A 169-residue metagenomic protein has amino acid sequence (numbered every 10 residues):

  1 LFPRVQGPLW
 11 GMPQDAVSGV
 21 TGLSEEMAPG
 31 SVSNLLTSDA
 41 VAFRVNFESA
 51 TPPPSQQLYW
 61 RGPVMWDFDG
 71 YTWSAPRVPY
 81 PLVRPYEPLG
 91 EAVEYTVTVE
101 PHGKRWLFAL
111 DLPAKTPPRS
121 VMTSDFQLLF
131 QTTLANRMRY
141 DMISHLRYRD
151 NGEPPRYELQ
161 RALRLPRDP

Functional and structural regions predicted by a protein language model:
L1-P169: Helix-boundary/low-complexity linker signature
